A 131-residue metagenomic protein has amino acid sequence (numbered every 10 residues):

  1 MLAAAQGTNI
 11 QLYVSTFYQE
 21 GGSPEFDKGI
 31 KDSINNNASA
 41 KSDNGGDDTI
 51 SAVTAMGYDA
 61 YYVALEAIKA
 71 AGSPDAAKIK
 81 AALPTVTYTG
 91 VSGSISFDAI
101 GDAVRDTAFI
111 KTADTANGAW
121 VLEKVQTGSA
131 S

Functional and structural regions predicted by a protein language model:
M1-S131: Extracytosolic ligand-binding ectodomains
